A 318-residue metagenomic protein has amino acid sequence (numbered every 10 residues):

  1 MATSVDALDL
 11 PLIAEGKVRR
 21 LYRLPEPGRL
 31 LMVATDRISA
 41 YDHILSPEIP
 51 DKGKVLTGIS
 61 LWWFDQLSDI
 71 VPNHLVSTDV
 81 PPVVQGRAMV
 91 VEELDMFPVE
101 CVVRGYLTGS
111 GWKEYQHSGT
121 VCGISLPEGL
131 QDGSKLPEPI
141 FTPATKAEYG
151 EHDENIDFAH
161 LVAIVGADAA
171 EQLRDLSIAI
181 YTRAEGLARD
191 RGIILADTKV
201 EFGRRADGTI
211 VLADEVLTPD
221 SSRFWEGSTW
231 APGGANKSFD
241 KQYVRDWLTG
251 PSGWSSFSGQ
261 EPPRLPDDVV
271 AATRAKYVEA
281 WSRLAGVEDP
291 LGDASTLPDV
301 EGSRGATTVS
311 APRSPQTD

Functional and structural regions predicted by a protein language model:
M1-A147, S256-V300: Active-site loop/lid in soluble adenylation, ligation, and acyl-transfer enzymes
R29, M96-P98, G192-L195, D207-I210: Coil-to-beta-strand transition motifs
R87, A188-R205: A short glycine-rich, hydrophobically flanked beta-strand micro-motif that places a catalytic Asp/Glu for divalent metal
K135-A167: A short mid-domain helix/strand-loop element embedded in enzyme catalytic domains that forms or borders the active-site
V165-A196: A long amphipathic alpha-helix within ATP-dependent nucleotide-binding catalytic cores
E201-K241: Catalytic activation segment of kinase domains across protein kinase-like and atypical kinase folds
G234-S258: Short glycine/proline-rich, acidic loop/turn segments that cap or connect secondary-structure elements
A306-P315: Intrinsically disordered, low-complexity segments enriched in serine/proline and basic residues
